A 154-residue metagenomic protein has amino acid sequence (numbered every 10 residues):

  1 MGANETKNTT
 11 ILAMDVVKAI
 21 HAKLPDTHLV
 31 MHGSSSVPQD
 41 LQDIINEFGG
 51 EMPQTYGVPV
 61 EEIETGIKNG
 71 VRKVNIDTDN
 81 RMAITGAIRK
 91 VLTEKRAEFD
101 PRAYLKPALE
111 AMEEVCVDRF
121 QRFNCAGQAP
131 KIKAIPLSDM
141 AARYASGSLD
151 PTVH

Functional and structural regions predicted by a protein language model:
M1, V37-L41, M82-I84: Flexible loop/turn segments at secondary-structure boundaries
M1-V16, E47-M52, K90-L109: Glycine-rich tight-turn/loop motif centered on a GG-T
T9-M31, S35, Q39-E47: Alpha-helix-loop-beta-strand connector modules within alpha/beta enzyme cores
A13-A19, Q42-Y56, R89, K131-L137: Short, electropositive alpha-helical surface patch
P25-D26, G49, N124-Q128: Residue-level recognition of short, structured coil/turn motifs that connect secondary structure elements
L29-H32, M52-Q54, R72-I76: Hydrophobic faces of well-ordered beta-strands that scaffold small-molecule active sites in alpha/beta enzyme cores
V37-F48, G57-K68: Catalytic cores of alpha/beta
V58-H154: C-terminal alpha-helical cap/extension of soluble enzyme domains
